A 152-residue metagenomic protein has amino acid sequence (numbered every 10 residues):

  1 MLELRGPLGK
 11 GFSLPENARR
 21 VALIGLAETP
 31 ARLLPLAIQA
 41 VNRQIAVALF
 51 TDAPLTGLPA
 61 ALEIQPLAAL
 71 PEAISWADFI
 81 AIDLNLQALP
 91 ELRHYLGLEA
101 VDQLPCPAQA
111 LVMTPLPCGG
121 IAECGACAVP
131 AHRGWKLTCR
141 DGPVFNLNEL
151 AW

Functional and structural regions predicted by a protein language model:
M1-L116: FNR/FR-type flavoprotein reductase catalytic core
K10, L14-E16, G120, A131 (+1 more regions): Generic structural "secondary-structure junction" signal
I45, K136-C139, A151: Short linear functional motifs in flexible/disordered or boundary regions
Q87-P90, W135, F145: Glycine-rich nucleotide phosphate-binding loop and flanking beta-alpha elements of Rossmann-like dinucleotide-binding
T114-P143: Local cysteine-cluster metal-coordination motifs and their immediate loop/turn environment, predominantly Fe-S cluster
G142-V144, E149-W152: Phosphate-binding loop/pocket of nucleotide- and phosphate-handling active sites
